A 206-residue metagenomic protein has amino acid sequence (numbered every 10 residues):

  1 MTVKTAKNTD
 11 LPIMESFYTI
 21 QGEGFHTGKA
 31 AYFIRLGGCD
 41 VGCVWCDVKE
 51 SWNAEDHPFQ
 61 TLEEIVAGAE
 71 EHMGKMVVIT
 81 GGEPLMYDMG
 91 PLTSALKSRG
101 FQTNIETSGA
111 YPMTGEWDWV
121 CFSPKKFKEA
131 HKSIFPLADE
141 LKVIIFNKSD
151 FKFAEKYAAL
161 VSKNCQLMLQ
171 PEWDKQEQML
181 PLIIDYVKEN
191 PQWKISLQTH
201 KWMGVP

Functional and structural regions predicted by a protein language model:
M1-M14: A broadly conserved sequence feature marking short terminus-proximal activation segments in nucleic acid-centric
V3, V41-V44, V48, V66 (+6 more regions): Extended aliphatic helical segments
K7-N8, C39-C43, G68, K128-K132 (+1 more regions): Short amphipathic alpha-helical segments, especially helix-boundary/capping motifs
L11-Y18, A30-A31, G37, G42-W117: Conserved Radical SAM active-site core
Q21-G24: A short beta-strand-turn-helix
H26-G28, F135: A generic structural micro-feature
L85-P206: Conserved AdoMet/S-adenosylmethionine-binding subsite of the radical SAM
